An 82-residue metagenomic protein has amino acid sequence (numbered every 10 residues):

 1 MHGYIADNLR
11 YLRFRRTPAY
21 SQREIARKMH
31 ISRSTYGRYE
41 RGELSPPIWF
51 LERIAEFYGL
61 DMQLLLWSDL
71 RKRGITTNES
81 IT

Functional and structural regions predicted by a protein language model:
M1-P18, Q63: A short, Lys/Arg-rich alpha-helix, primarily the initiator
A6, G37-R38, L66: Key DNA-contacting residues within the recognition helix of helix-turn-helix
R10, R23, E52: Residues within the helices of the helix-turn-helix
R13, A26, A55: The alpha-helix within a helix-turn-helix
T17-R41: Short alpha-helical DNA-recognition segment
H30, W49-L64: DNA major-groove recognition helix of helix-turn-helix/homeodomain DNA-binding modules
T35, S45, L64: Residues in the helix-turn-helix
E56, L66-T82: Short, charged recognition helix plus adjacent turn of helix-turn-helix-like nucleic-acid-binding domains
